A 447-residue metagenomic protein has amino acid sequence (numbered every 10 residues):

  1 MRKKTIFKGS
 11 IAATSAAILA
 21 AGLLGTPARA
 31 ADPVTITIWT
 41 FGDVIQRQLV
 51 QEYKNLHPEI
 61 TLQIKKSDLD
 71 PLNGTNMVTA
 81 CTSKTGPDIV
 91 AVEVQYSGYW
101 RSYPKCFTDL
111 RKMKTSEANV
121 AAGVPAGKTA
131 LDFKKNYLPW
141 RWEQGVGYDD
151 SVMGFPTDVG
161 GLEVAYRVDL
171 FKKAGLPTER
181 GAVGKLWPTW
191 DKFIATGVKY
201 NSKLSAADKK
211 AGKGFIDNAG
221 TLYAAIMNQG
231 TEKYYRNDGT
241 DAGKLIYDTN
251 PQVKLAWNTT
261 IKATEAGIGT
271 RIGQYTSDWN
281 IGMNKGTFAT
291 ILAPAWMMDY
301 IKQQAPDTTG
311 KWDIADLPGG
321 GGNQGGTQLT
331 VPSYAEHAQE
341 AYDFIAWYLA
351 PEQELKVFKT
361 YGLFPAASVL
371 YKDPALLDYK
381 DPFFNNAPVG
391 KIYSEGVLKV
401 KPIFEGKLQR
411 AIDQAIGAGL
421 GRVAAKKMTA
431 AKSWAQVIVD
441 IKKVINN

Functional and structural regions predicted by a protein language model:
R2-C106, A118, A122-F133, T178 (+5 more regions): Conserved N-terminal structural module of periplasmic/extracytoplasmic solute-binding proteins
Y96-E163, I226, K311-D313: Hinge/lid segment of periplasmic solute-binding proteins
R111-N136, G181-L186, S205, G214 (+3 more regions): Short, solvent-exposed loop/beta-turn-alpha elements that line the ligand-binding surface or hinge of extracytoplasmic
Q144-D158, L162-V164, K172, T189-L245 (+1 more regions): Extracytoplasmic/periplasmic solute-binding protein
G147, F384-K442: C-terminal capping/gating helix-and-loop segments adjacent to ligand/active sites or protein-protein/ligand interfaces
I194-N201, D238-G273, K302: Glycine-centered hinge/linker elements that transmit conformational signals in sensory and ligand-binding systems
N280, D299, T327-R410: Mature extracytoplasmic/periplasmic domains
G310-T330: Periplasmic-binding protein-like
